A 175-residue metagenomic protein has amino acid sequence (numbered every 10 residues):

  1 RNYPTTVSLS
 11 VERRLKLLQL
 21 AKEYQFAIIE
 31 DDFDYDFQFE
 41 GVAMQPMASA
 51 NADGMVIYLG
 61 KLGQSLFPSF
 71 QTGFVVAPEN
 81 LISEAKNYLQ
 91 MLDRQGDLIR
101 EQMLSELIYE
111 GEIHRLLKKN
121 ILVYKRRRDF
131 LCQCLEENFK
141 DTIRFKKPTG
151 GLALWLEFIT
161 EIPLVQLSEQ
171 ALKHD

Functional and structural regions predicted by a protein language model:
R1-D175: PLP-dependent class I/II
